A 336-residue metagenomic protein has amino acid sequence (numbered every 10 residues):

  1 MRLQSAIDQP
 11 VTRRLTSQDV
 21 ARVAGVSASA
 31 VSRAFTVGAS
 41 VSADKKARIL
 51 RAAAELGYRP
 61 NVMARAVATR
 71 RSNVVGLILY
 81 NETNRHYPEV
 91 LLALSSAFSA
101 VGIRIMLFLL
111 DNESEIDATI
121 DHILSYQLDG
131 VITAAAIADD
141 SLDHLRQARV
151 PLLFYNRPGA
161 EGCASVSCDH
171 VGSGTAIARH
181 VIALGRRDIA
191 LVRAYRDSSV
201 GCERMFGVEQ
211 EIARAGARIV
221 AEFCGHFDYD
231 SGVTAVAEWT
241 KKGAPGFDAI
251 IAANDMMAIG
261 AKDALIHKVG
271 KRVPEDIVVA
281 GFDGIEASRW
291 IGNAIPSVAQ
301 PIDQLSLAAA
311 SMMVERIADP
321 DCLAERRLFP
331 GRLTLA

Functional and structural regions predicted by a protein language model:
M1-R71: N-terminal helix-turn-helix DNA-binding module of bacterial transcription factors
M1-T12, V74-R179, A183, T240-K241 (+1 more regions): Alpha-helical recognition/docking segments in bacterial nutrient-uptake and carbohydrate-utilization systems
R2, K241-A336: Flexible loop/turn connectors
V23, A28-R33, V67-T83, H180 (+1 more regions): Short beta-strand segments enriched in small/hydrophobic residues
S27, N73, D129, R187-D188 (+2 more regions): Short acidic/polar active-site loop segments enriched in Thr and Asp
S27, R59, S99-R104, P151 (+3 more regions): Residue-level detector of anion-binding/catalytic polar loops
V62, Y80-E89, L107-E115, V166-A176 (+5 more regions): Hinge/beta->alpha junction and helix N-cap segments in small-molecule ligand-binding domains
